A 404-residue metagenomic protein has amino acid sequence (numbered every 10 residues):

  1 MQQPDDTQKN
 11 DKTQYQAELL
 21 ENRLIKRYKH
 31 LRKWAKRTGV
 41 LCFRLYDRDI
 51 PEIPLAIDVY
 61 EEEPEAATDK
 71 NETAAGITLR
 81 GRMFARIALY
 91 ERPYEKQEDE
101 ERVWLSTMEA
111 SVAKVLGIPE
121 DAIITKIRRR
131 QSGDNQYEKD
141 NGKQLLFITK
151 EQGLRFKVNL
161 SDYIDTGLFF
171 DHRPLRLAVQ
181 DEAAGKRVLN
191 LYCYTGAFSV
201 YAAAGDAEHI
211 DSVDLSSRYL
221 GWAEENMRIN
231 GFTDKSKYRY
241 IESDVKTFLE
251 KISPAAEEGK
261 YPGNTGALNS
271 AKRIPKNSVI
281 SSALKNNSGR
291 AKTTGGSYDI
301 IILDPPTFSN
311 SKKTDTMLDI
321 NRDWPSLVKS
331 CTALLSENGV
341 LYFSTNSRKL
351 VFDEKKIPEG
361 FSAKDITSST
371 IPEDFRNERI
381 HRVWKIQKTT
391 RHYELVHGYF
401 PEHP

Functional and structural regions predicted by a protein language model:
M1-R82: Non-catalytic accessory regions of SAM-dependent methyltransferases
P51, A56-E61, A75-G76, R80-R82 (+2 more regions): Non-catalytic substrate-recognition/targeting regions of SAM-dependent transferases
G185-Y194: Conserved class I S-adenosyl-L-methionine
T195-A207: Conserved SAM-binding loop of SAM-dependent methyltransferases across substrates and taxa, primarily the Class I
H209-D214: Conserved SAM-binding motif I beta-strand of class I
R218-G296: S-adenosyl-L-methionine
Y219, E242, G296-S330: Mobile active-site "lid"/loop adjacent to the S-adenosyl-L-methionine
S326, G339-H403: C-terminal catalytic and target-recognition region of SAM-dependent MTase-like enzymes, primarily methyltransferases
